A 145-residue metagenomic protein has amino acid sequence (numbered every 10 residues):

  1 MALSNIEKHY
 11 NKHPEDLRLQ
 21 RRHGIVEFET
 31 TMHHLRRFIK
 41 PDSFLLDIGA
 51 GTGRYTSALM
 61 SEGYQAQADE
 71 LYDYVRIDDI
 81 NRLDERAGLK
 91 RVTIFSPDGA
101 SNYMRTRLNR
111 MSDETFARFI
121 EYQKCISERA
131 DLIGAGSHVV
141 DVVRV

Functional and structural regions predicted by a protein language model:
M1-P41, R54: Conserved class I S-adenosyl-L-methionine
H9, H34, D79-A87, V142: Amphipathic alpha-helical segments that form well-ordered structural scaffolds and often line/cohere around active
G24, E70-D73, L132-G134: Aromatic-acidic/polar surface patches that form glycan- and anion
P41, E62, A135-G136: Residue-level preference for short coil/turn positions at secondary-structure junctions
D42-G49: Conserved class I S-adenosyl-L-methionine
T52-G63: Conserved SAM-binding loop of SAM-dependent methyltransferases across substrates and taxa, primarily the Class I
S61, Q65-A87: Conserved catalytic/acceptor-binding region of the Class I
R82, T93, P97-V145: A C-terminal cap/extension of S-adenosyl-L-methionine-dependent methyltransferases that defines the acceptor-substrate
